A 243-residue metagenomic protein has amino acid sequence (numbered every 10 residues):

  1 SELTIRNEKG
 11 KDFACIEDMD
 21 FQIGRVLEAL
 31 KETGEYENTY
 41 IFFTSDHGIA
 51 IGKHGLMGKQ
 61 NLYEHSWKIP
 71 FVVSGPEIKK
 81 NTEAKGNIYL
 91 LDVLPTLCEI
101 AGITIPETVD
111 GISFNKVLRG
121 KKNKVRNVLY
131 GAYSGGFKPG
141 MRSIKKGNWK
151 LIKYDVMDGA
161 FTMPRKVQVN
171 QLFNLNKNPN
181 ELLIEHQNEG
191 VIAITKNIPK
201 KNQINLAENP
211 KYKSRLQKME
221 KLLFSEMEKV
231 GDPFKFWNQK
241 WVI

Functional and structural regions predicted by a protein language model:
S1-N7, C15, M19, F137-G140 (+2 more regions): Long, internal low-complexity/basic segments
S1-T39, I100, S214-R215: A long, amphipathic alpha-helix that forms part of the scaffold/cap immediately adjacent to metal-dependent active
T4-E8, H54, G75-N81, E99-I100 (+1 more regions): Flexible glycine/proline-enriched surface loops and loop-helix/loop-strand junctions
D12, I16-M19, I23, Y40-S45 (+3 more regions): Beta-strand elements within well-structured catalytic alpha/beta cores of enzymes that handle phosphate/sulfate esters
R25-N38, E99-T108, Y212, L222-W237: Surface-exposed helix-capping loop/turn segments at secondary-structure junctions
E28-K79, Y89: Histidine-centered active-site microenvironments of extracellular/periplasmic hydrolases and transferases
H47-K53, K79, L91-L94, E99-T195 (+2 more regions): C-terminal cap/loop subdomain of S1 sulfatases and analogous C-terminal strand-loop tails that border
A50, L62, F71, E83 (+3 more regions): Conserved beta-strand positions that form and line the central face of beta-propeller blades
